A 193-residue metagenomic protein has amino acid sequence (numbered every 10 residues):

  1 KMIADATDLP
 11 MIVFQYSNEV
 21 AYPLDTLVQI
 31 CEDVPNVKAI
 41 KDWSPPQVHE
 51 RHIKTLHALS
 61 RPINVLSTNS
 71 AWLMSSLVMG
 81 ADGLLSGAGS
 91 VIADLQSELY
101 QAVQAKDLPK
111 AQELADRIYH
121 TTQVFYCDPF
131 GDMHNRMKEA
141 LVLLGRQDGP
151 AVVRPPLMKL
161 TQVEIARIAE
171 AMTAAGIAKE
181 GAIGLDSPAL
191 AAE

Functional and structural regions predicted by a protein language model:
K1, H49-E50, M137, S187: Proteins with a high burden of low-complexity, intrinsically disordered sequence enriched in S/T/G/P/A and R, requiring
K1-A21, M158, A178, A182 (+1 more regions): Active-site beta->alpha loop and helix N-cap motifs at the rims of alpha/beta catalytic domains
M2-L9, S17-F130: Catalytic alpha/beta core domains of metabolic enzymes, predominantly
F14, Q29, G149-V152: Short, functionally important structural connectors and interaction interfaces within domains
M74-E193: Structured C-terminal cap/extension of enzyme domains
